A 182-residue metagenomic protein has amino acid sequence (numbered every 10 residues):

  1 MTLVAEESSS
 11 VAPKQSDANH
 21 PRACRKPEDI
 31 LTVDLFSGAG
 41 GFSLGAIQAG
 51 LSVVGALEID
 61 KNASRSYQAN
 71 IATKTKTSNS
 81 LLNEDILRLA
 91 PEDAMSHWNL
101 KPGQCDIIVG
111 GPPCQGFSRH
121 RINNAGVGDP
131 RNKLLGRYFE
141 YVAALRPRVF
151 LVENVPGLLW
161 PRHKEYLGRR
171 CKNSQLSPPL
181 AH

Functional and structural regions predicted by a protein language model:
M1-H182: Conserved active-site and SAM-binding loop architecture of S-adenosyl-L-methionine-dependent nucleic-acid
